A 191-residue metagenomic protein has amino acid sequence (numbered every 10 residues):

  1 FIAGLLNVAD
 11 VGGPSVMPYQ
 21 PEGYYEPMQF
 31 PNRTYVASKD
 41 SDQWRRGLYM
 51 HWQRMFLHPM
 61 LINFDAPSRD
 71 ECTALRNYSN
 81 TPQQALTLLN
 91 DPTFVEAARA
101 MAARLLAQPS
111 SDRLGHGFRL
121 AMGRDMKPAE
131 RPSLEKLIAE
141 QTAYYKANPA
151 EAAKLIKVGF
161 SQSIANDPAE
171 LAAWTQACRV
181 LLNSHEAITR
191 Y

Functional and structural regions predicted by a protein language model:
F1-R113, F160-Y191: An acidic, gly/pro-interrupted, aromatic-rich
L106-T175: C-terminal structured "cap/appendage" subdomains that terminate the fold
